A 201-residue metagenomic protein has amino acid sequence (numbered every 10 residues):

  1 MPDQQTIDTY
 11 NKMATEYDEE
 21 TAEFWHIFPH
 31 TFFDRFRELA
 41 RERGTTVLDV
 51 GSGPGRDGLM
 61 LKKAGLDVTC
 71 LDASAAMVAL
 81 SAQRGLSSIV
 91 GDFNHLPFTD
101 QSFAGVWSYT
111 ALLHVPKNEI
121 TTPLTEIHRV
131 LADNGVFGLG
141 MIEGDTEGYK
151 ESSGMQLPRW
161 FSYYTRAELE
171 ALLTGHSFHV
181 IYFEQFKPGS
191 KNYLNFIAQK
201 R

Functional and structural regions predicted by a protein language model:
M1-E42, M60, K187: Conserved class I S-adenosyl-L-methionine
T46-V50, P54-H95: Class I SAM-dependent methyltransferase SAM/SAH-binding core
N94-V106: A short acidic, Gly/Pro-enriched loop at the edge of an enzyme's catalytic core that lines a small-molecule cofactor
T121-D133: A short glycine-rich, Lys/Arg-flanked "PGG" loop and its adjoining helix->strand segment in the class I
N134-M141: Conserved beta-strand signature within the Rossmann-like core of class I S-adenosyl-L-methionine
I142-W160: Short, glycine-/aromatic-enriched active-site segment of Class I SAM-dependent methyltransferases
W160-H176: Short alpha-helix
Q185-R201: Core SAM-dependent methyltransferase catalytic element
